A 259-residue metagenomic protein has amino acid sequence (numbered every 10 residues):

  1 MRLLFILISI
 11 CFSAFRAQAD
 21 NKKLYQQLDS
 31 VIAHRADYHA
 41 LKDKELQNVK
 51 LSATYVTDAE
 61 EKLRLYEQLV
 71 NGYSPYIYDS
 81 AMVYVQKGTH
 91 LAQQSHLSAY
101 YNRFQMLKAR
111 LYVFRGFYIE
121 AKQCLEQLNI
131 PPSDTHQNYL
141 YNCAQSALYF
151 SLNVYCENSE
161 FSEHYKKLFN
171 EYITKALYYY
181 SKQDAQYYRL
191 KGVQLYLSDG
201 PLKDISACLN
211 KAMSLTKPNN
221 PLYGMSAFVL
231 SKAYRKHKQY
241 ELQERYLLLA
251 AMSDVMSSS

Functional and structural regions predicted by a protein language model:
M1-L4, A17-A19: Short, Lys/Arg-enriched, disordered terminal segments
L3-F12: Sec-dependent N-terminal signal peptides
F15-S259: A "functional boundary" signal
